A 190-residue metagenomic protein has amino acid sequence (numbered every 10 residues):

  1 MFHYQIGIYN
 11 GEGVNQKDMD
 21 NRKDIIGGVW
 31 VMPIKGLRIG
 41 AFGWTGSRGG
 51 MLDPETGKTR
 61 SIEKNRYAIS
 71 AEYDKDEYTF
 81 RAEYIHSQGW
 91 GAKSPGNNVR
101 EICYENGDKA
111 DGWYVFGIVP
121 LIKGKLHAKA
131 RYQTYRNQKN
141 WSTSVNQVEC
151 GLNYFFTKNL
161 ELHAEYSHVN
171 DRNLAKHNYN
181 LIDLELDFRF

Functional and structural regions predicted by a protein language model:
M1-R38, F42: Aromatic- and glycine-enriched pocket-lining scaffold segments that form the walls of small-molecule binding clefts
M1-Y4, G36-I39, E77-A82, G124-A128 (+1 more regions): Repeated loop/turn-to-beta-strand initiation elements of outer-membrane beta-barrel proteins
Y4-N10, A41-T45, A82-H86, A130-T134 (+1 more regions): Transmembrane beta-barrel strands of outer-membrane/channel proteins
K17-R22, T56-K64, N97-D111, K139-N146 (+1 more regions): Replace "Gram-negative outer membrane beta-barrel proteins" with "bacterial and organellar outer membrane beta-barrel
G28-W30, A68-E72, F116-I118, G151 (+2 more regions): Outer-membrane beta-barrel architecture
V31-K35, D74-E77, L121-K123, Y154-L160 (+2 more regions): Outer-membrane beta-barrel strand-turn architecture
R60-N98: Oxyanion-binding "anion nests"
N178-F190: Outer-membrane beta-barrel "beta-signal"
